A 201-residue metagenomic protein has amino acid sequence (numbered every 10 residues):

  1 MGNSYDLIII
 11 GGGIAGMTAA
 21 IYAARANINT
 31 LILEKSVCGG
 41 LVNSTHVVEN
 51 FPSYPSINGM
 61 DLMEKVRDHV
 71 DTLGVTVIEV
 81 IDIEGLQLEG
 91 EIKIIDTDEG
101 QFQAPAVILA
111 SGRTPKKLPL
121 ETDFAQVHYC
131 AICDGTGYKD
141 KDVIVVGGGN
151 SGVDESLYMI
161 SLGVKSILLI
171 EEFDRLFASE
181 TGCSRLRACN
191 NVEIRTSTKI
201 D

Functional and structural regions predicted by a protein language model:
M1-I10, A26, T76-K141: FAD-binding core/adjacent interface of flavoenzyme oxidoreductases
G2-Y5, I9-C38, C130-S179: Rossmann-like dinucleotide/flavin-binding elements
S4, S36-G59, F177-A188: Conserved N-terminal glycine-rich FAD pyrophosphate-binding loop of Rossmann-like flavoproteins
A23-A24, T45-V48, E121-A125, Y158-S161 (+1 more regions): Short, glycine/charged-enriched secondary-structure capping and boundary segments
G39-G40, E49, E84, K93 (+2 more regions): Glycine-centered loop/turn positions within well-structured domains that cap or flank conserved ligand/cofactor-binding
F51-I78: Conserved FAD-binding subdomain of flavin-dependent enzymes
V70-T97, Q101-F102, I160-D201: A Rossmann-like FAD-binding core segment of flavoenzymes
